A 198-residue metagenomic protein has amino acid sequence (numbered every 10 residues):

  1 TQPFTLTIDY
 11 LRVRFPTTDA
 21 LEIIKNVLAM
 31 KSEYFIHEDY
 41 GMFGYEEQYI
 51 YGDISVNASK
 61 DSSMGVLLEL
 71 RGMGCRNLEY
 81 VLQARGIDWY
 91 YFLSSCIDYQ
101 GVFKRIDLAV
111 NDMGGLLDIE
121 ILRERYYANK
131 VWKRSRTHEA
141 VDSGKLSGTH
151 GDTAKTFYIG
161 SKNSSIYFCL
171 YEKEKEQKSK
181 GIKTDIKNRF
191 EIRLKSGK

Functional and structural regions predicted by a protein language model:
T1-K198: Structured, helix-rich domain cores that form ligand/interaction pockets
